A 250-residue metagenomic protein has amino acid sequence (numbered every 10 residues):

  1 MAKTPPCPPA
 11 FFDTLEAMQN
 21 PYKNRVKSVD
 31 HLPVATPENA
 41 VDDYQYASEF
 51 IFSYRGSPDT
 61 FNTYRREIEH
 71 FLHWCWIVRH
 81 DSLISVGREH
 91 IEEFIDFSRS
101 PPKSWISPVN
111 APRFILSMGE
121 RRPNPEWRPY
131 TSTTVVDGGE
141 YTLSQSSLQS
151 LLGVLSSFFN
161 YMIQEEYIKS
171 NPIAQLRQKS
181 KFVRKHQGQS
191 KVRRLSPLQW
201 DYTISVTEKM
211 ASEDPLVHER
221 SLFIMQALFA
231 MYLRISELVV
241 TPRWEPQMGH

Functional and structural regions predicted by a protein language model:
M1-S57: N-terminal DNA-binding module of tyrosine recombinases/phage integrases
D42-Y46, R66, E93, L195-Y202: Generic alpha-helical secondary structure signal
Q45-N62, E69-S190, K209-E213: N-terminal core-binding DNA-recognition domain of tyrosine recombinases/integrases
R65-I68, L222: Short amphipathic alpha-helical segment that frequently serves as the phosphate-/nucleotide-binding helix
Q145, D201-I235: Basic, Lys/Arg- and aromatic-enriched nucleic-acid-binding interface segment
S156, E166, A227-P242: A short, glycine-centered helix-capping/turn motif at helix boundaries that positions DNA-contacting or catalytic
V183-S205: DNA breakage-rejoining catalytic core of tyrosine-based enzymes
V240-H250: Conserved tyrosine-mediated DNA breakage-rejoining catalytic core shared by Y-recombinases
